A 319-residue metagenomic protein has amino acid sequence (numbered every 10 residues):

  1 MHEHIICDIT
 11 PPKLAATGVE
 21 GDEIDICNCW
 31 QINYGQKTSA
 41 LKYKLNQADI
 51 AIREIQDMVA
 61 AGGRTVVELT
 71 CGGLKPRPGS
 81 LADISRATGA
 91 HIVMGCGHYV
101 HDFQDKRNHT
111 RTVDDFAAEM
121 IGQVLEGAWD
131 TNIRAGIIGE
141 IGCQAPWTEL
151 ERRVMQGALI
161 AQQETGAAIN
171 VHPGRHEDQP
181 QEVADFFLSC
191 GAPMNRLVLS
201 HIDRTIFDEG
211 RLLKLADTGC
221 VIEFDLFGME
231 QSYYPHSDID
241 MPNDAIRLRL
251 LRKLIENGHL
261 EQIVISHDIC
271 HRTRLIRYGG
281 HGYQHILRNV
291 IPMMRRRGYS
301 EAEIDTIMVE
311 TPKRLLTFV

Functional and structural regions predicted by a protein language model:
M1, L14-T70, L74-T88, F116-I133: Alpha-helical scaffold segments that flank or form the walls of functional sites
H2, V66, H98, Q162 (+4 more regions): Divalent metal-coordination and catalytic microenvironments
H4-I6, C71-G72, G97-H101, E140-C143 (+4 more regions): Active-site beta-loop-alpha junctions enriched in small/polar residues
Q56-A60, L81-G89, V124-I133, I160-Q163 (+3 more regions): Acidic (Asp/Glu)-rich catalytic clusters
T65, D83-R86, H91-T165, V221 (+2 more regions): Active-site gating/metal-coordination segments in enzymes
L159, Q163-K253, I263: Catalytic pocket-lining loop regions of alpha/beta-barrel enzymes, especially the amidohydrolase/enolase/GH5 lineages
N170-H172, F224-L226, G258-G280: Short acidic/histidine-rich active-site segments
H285-V319: Mid-to-C-terminal alpha-helical segments outside catalytic/metal-binding sites
